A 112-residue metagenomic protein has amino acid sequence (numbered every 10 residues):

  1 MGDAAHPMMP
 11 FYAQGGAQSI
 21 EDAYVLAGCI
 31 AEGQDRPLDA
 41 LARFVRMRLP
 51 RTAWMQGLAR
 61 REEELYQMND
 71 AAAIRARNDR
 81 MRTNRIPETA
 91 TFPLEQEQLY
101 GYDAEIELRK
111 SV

Functional and structural regions predicted by a protein language model:
M1-Q67: Conserved mid-domain beta->alpha element of the FAD-binding
I20, T52, I74, Y100 (+1 more regions): Amphipathic alpha-helical interaction segments
Y24, A71-A72, E105: Intrinsic disorder/low-complexity detector
I30-Q34, L65-M68, A90-G101: Short, exposed beta-strand "edge-strand" segments with a Pro/Gly-rich flavor and a Y/T-containing core
L65-I86: C-terminal domain-closing interface element
D79-V112: C-terminal auxiliary extensions adjacent to catalytic cores
